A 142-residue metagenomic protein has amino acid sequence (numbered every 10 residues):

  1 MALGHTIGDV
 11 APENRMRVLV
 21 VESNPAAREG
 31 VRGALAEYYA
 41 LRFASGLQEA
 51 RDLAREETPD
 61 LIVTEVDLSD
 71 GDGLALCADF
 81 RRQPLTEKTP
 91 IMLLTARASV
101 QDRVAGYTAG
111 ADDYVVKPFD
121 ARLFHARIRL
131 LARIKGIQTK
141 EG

Functional and structural regions predicted by a protein language model:
M1-P25, R32, R55, A132-G142: Non-catalytic signal-transmission and effector/linker regions of two-component phosphorelay proteins
A11, N24-F43, Q48-E49: Two-component/phosphorelay signaling modules centered on CheY-like receiver
E57-L68: Active-site beta3 strand of CheY-like receiver
T58-D60, L85-P90: His-Asp phosphorelay/catalytic-motif detector in bacterial-type signaling
V115-I128, A132: C-terminal output helix
